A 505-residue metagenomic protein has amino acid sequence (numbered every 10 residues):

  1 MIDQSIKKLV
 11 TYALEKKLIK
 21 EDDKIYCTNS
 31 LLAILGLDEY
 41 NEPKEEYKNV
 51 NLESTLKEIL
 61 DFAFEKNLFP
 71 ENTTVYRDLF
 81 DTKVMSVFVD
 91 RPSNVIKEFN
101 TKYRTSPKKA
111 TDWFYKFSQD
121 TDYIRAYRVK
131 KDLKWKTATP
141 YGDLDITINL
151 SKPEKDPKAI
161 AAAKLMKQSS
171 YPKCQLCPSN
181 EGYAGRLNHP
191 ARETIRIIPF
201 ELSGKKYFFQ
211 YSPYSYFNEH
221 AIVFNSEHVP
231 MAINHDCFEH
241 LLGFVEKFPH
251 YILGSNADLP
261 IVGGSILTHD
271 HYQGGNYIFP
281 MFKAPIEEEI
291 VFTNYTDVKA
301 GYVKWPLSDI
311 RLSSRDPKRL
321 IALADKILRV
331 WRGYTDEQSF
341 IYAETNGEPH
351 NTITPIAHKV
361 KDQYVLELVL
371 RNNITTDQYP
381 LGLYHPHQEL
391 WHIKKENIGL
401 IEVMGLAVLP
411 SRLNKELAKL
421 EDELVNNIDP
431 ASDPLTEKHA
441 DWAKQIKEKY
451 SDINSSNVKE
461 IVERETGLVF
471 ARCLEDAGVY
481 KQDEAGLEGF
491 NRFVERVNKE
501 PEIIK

Functional and structural regions predicted by a protein language model:
M1-V223, E227-M231, K304-P306, L320-A324 (+1 more regions): Active-site microenvironments that recognize anionic phosphate/pyrophosphate groups
Y171, I266-D270, I278, N294-D297 (+3 more regions): Short alpha-helical interface elements
T194-I198, S226-L253: Helical scaffold of the NTase/Pol beta-like nucleotidyltransferase catalytic core
F209, L253, D270-Y272: Hydrophobic faces of well-ordered beta-strands that scaffold small-molecule active sites in alpha/beta enzyme cores
N218-N225, G263-F279, V369: Histidine-centered divalent-metal-coordination microenvironment in nucleic-acid enzymes
D236, V245-S265, G274-L328, R332-T335: Catalytic or ion-translocation cores adjacent to nucleophile or general acid/base/metal-coordination motifs in diverse
P260-T268, N346-T352: Beta-rich nucleic-acid/ligand-interaction surfaces
